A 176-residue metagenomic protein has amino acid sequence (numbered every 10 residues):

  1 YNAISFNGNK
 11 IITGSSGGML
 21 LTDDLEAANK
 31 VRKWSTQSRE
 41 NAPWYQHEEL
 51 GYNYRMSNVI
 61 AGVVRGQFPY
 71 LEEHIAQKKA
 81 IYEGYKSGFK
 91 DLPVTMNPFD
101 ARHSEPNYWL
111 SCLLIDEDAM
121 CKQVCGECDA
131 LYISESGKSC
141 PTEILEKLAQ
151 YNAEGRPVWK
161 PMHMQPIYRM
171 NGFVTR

Functional and structural regions predicted by a protein language model:
Y1, S16, K30: Short acidic donor-binding loop at the edge of a beta-strand
Y1-I12, P43-E48: Conserved active-site segment immediately N-terminal to the catalytic lysine that forms the internal aldimine
A3, M19, L110-C112: Short aromatic/hydrophobic contact patches that present stacked aromatics for nucleic-acid/ligand binding
S5, G18-D24, R65: Short beta-strand-to-turn element immediately C-terminal to the catalytic PLP-Schiff-base lysine in fold type I
I11-M19: Glycine-rich phosphate-binding loop of ATP-grasp-fold ATP-dependent ligases
L25-R176: PLP-dependent aminotransferase class I/II
